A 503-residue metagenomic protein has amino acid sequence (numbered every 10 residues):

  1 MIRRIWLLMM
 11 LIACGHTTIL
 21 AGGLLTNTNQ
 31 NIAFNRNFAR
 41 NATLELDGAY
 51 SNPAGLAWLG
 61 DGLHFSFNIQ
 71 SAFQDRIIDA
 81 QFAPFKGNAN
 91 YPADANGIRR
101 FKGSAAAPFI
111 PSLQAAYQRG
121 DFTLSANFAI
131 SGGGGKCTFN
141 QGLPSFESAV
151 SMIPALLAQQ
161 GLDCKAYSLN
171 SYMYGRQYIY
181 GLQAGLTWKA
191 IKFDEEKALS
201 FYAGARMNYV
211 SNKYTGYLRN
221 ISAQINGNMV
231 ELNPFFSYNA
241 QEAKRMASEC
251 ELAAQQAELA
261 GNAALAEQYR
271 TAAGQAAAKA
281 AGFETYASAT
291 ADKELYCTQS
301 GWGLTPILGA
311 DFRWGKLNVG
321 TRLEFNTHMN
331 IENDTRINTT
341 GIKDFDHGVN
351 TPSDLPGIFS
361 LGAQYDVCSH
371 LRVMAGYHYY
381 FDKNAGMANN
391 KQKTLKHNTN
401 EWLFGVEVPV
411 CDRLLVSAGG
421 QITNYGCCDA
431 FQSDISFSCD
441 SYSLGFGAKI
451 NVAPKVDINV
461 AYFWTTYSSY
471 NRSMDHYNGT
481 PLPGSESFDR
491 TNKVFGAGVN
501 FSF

Functional and structural regions predicted by a protein language model:
M1-I2: N-terminal secretory signal peptides that target proteins for export/translocation
I5-C14: Sec-dependent N-terminal signal peptides
H16-T138, F437, F463: N-terminal, post-signal peptide beta-strand-biased segments of exported outer-membrane/organellar beta-barrel and other
G22-A39, L44, I110, Q118-F503: Outer-membrane beta-barrel porins/channels
